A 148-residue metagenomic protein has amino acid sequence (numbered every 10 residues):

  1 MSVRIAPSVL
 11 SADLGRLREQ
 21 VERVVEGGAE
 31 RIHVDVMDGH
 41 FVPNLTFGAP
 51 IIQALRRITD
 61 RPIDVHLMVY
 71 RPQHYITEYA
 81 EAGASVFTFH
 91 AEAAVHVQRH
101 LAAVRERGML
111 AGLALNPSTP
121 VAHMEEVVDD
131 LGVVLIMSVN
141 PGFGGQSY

Functional and structural regions predicted by a protein language model:
M1-I5: Extreme N-terminal starter segment of soluble prokaryotic enzymes
P7, V34, V65-L67, F89 (+1 more regions): Conserved hydrophobic beta-strand within the GNAT/NAT acetyltransferase core sheet that lines the active-site cleft
D13-R16, I58, P62, H74-Y75 (+1 more regions): Conserved anion-binding
L17, V24, D35, Y79 (+1 more regions): Conserved, mostly hydrophobic/aromatic
R23-E30: A short, Lys/Arg-enriched amphipathic alpha-helix followed by its capping loop at the start of a domain
R31-A49, V139-S147: Glycine-rich, proline-tolerant flexible connector loops at the mouths of alpha/beta enzymes
H40-P72, I76: A short alpha/beta connector and helix-capping loop motif
